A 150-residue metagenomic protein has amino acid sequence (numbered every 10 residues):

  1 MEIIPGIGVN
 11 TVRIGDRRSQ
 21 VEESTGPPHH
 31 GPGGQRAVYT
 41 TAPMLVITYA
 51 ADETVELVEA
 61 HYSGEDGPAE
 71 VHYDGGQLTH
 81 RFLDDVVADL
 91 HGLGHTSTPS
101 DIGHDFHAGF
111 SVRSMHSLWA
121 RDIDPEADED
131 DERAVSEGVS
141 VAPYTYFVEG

Functional and structural regions predicted by a protein language model:
M1-G150: Short helix/turn-capping signatures at newly exposed starts of structured segments
